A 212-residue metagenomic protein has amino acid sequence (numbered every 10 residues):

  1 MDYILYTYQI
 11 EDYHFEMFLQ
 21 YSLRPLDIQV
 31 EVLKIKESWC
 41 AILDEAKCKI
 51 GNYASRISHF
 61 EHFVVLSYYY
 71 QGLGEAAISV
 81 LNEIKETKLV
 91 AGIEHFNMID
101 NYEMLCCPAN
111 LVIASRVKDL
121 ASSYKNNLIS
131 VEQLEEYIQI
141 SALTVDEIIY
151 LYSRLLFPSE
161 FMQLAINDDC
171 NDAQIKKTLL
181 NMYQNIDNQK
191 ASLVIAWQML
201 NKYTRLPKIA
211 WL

Functional and structural regions predicted by a protein language model:
M1-E31: ATP-binding pocket architecture of kinase catalytic cores
I4-Y6, E31-I93, L206-A210: ATP-dependent phospho-/nucleotidyl transfer catalytic cores
D27, E31, S55-S58, H62 (+5 more regions): Alpha-helical structural elements of signaling/regulatory helical domains
S38-A46, I140-E147, K177-A191: Short, mixed-charge aromatic SLiMs
Y70, I78-L120: Active-site acidic catalytic loop and adjacent metal/ATP-binding pocket of ATP-dependent phosphoryl transfer enzymes
Y102-I149: Active-site Asp-x-Gly
Y150-F157: Central hydrophobic cores of alpha-helical transmembrane segments in multi-pass integral membrane proteins
M162-L212: ATP/Mg2+ or Mg2+-diphosphate-binding catalytic cores that bind nucleotide phosphates or diphosphates via glycine-rich
